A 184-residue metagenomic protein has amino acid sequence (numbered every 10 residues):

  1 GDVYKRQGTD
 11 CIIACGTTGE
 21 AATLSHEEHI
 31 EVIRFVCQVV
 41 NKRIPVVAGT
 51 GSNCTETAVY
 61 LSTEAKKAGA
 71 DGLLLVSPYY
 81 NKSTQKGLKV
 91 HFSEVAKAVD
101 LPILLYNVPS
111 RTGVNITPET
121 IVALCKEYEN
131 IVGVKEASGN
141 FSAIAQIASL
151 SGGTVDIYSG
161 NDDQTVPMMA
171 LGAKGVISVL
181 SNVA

Functional and structural regions predicted by a protein language model:
G1-V3: Short, small-residue-biased leader/transition segments that mark boundaries at the very start of proteins
K5-G113, A123: Active-site beta->alpha loop and helix N-cap motifs at the rims of alpha/beta catalytic domains
K97-A98, R111-A184: Catalytic alpha/beta core domains of metabolic enzymes, predominantly
